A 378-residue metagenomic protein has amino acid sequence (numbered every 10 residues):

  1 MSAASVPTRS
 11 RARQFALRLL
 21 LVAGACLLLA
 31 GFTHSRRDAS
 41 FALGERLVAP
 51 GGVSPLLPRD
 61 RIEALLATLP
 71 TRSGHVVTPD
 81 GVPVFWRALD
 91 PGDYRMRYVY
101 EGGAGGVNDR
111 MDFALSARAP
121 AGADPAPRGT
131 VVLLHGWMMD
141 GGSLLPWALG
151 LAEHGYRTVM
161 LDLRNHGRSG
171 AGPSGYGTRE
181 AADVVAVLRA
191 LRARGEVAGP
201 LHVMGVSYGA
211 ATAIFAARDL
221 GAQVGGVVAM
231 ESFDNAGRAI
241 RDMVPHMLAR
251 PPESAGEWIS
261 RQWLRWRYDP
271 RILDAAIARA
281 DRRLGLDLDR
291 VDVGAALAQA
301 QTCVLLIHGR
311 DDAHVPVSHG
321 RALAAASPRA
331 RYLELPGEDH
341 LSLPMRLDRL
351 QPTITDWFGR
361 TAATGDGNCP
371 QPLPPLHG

Functional and structural regions predicted by a protein language model:
L28-G122, G378: An N-terminal hydrophobic leader/cap segment in hydrolases
W137-L149: The serine-hydrolase catalytic nucleophile loop
A152-G170: Conserved alpha/beta-hydrolase
S174-G195: Alpha/beta-hydrolase active-site loop
D219-L286: Hydrolase active-site cap/lid region
A300, L306-H308, D312: Short beta-strand/loop motif that positions the catalytic acidic residue of the alpha/beta-hydrolase fold
T302, P316-A325: Short alpha-helix in the alpha/beta-hydrolase fold that links the catalytic acid
E338-R349: Catalytic histidine-centered segment of alpha/beta-hydrolase-like enzymes
